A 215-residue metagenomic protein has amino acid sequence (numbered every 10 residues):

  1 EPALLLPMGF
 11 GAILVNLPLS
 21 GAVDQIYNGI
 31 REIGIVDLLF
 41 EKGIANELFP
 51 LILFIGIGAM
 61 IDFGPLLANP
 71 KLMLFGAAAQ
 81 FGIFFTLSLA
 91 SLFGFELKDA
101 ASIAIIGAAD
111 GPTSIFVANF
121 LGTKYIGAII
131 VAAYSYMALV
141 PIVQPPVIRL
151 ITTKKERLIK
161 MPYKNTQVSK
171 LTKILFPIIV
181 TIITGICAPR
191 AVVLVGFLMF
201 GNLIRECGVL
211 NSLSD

Functional and structural regions predicted by a protein language model:
E1-L4, Y27, V36-L39, I61-F75 (+1 more regions): Interfacial helix-loop-helix linkers and transmembrane-helix boundary segments in multi-pass membrane proteins
E1-L6, N16, S20-A22, I183-V195: Flexible hinge motifs at transmembrane-helix junctions and intramembrane kinks/re-entrant loops in multi-pass membrane
G11-L48, I204-D215: Hydrophobic transmembrane alpha-helices of multi-pass solute/ion transporters
N16-D37, I55-L67, L89-K98: Transmembrane alpha-helix boundary signature
N28-E32, P146-L175, N211-L213: Intrinsically disordered, low-complexity non-transmembrane regions of multi-pass membrane transporters
K42-N46, L53-F63, L74-F85, L89 (+2 more regions): Alpha-helical membrane segments and immediately flanking helix-loop junctions that form or couple to the substrate/ion
K124-I142, L194: Alpha-helical transmembrane segments
V180-D215: Transmembrane helical segments that form the transport core of multi-pass membrane transport proteins
